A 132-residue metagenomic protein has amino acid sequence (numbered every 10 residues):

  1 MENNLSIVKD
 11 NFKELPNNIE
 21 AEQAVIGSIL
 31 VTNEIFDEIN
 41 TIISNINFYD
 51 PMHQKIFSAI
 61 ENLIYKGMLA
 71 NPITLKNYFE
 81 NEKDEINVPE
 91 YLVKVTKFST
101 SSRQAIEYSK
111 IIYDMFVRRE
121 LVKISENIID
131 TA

Functional and structural regions predicted by a protein language model:
M1-F116: Noncatalytic partner-interaction/assembly domains of nucleic-acid and motor enzyme complexes, especially the accessory
Y49, T131-A132: Short, surface-exposed linear patches
R119-I124: Short, well-ordered alpha-helical segments that carry or flank key catalytic/ligand-binding motifs at enzyme/regulatory
S125-D130: Short, conserved phosphate-binding/catalytic loop or strand-edge motifs used in phosphoryl-/nucleotidyl-transfer
